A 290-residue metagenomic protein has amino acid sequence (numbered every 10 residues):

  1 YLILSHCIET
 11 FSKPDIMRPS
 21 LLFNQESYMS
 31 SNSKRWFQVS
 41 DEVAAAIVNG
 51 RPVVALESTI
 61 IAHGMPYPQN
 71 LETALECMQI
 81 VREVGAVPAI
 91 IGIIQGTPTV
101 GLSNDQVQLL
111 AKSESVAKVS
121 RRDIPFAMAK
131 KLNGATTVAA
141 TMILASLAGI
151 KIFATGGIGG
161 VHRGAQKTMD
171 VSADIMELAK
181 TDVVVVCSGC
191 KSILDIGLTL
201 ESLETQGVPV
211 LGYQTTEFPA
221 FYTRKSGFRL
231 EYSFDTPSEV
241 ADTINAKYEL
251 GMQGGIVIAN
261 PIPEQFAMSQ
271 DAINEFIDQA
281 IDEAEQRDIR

Functional and structural regions predicted by a protein language model:
Y28-G50: N- or domain-start disorder-to-order transition segments that initiate the globular core
A44-V48, V53-V54, E83, L144-L147 (+5 more regions): Solvent-exposed alpha-helices and their adjacent loops that cap or buttress functional pockets in soluble metabolic
A45-S58, P66-Q69, R82-G92, V100: N-terminal glycine-rich anion-binding loops that anchor highly charged ligand groups
V53, G85-I94, F218, L250-V257 (+1 more regions): Flexible, glycine/charged-enriched surface loops at secondary-structure junctions
I93, P98-K151: Ligand-binding beta-strand-loop-alpha-helix segment within the catalytic cores of soluble metabolic enzymes
A135-V138, Q166-A179, V183-T205, S238-D242: Active-site glycine-rich loop that binds ribose-phosphate moieties when present
R224-Y248: Anionic-ligand binding region
G255-R290: A C-terminal functional module that forms or caps the active site or interfaces directly with catalytic machinery
